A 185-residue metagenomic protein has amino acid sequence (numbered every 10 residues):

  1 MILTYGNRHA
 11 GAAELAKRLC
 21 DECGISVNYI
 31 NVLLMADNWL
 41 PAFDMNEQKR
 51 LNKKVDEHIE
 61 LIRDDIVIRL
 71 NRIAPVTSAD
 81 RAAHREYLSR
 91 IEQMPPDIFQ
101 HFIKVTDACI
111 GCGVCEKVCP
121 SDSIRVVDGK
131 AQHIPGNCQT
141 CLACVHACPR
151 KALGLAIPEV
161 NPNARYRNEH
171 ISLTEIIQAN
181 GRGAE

Functional and structural regions predicted by a protein language model:
M1-E92, I177-R182: FMN-binding flavodoxin-like domain, especially the glycine-rich phosphate-binding loop
Y5-G6, C109, N137: Short loop or secondary-structure boundary microenvironments that flank and position key functional residues
G11-A12, H101, G111, T140: Residue-level preference for nonpolar/small residues embedded in alpha-helices
D44-E47, D97, H101, K130: Short amphipathic alpha-helical segments at helix-loop
A83-G113, K117-P120: A mid-sequence, solvent-exposed acidic-amphipathic segment
V105, I110, V114-Q132, A143-V160: Iron-sulfur cluster-binding cysteine motifs and their immediate structural context in ferredoxin-like electron-transfer
H133-Q139: Flexible gly/pro/ser-rich segments immediately N-terminal to CXXCH heme-c attachment motifs in exported/periplasmic
T140-E185: Flanking helices and flexible, charged tails adjoining ferredoxin-like Fe-S electron-transfer domains in multi-subunit
